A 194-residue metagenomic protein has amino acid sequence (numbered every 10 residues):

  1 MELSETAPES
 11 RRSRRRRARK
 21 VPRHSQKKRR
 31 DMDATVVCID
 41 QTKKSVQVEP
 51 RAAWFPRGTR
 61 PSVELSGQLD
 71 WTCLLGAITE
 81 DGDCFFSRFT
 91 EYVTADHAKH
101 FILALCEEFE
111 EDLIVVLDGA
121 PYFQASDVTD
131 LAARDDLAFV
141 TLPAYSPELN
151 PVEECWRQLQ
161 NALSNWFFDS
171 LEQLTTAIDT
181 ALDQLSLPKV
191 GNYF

Functional and structural regions predicted by a protein language model:
M1-R12, T35, T42-K44: Conserved short alpha-helical interface segments
A18-L103: Extended, low-complexity cationic-aromatic segments
M32-V36, V152-F194: C-terminal anion-handling pockets and recognition modules
D40, E111-Q124, N150: Acidic/histidine-rich, metal-coordinating catalytic segments
R60-Q68, D135-E154: RNase H-like polynucleotidyl transferase catalytic core
A98, E107, V115, A120 (+3 more regions): Single, function-defining residue in the core of a domain
D127-D136: Catalytic-core regions built around general acid/base machinery
